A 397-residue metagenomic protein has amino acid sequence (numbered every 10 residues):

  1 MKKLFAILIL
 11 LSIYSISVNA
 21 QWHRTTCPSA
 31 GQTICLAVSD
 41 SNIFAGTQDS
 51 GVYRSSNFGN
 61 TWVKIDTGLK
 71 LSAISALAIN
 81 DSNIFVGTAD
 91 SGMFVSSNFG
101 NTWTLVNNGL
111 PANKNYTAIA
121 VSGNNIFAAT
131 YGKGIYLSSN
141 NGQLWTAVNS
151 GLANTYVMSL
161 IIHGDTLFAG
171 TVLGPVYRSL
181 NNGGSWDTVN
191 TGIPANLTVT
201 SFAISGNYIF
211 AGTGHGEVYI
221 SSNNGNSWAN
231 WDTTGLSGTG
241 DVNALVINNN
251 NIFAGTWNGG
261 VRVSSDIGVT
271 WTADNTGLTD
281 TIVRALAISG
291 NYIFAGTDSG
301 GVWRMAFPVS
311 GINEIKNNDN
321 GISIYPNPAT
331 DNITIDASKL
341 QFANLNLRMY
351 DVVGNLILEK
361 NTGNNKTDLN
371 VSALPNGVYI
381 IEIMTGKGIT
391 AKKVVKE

Functional and structural regions predicted by a protein language model:
K2-L10, V18-I312, N318-I322, N355-E359: Extracellular glycan-interacting surfaces
E314-Y325, A329-E397: C-terminal outer-membrane/trafficking sorting elements
